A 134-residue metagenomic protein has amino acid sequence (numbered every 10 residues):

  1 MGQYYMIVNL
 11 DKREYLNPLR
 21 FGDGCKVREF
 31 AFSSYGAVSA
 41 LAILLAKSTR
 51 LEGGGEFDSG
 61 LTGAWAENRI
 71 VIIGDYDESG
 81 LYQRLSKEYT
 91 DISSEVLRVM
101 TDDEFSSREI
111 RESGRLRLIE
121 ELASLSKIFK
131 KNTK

Functional and structural regions predicted by a protein language model:
M1-G22: Short, extreme N-terminal segment that most often corresponds to the first beta-strand
V27-K134: Low-complexity intrinsically disordered segments
